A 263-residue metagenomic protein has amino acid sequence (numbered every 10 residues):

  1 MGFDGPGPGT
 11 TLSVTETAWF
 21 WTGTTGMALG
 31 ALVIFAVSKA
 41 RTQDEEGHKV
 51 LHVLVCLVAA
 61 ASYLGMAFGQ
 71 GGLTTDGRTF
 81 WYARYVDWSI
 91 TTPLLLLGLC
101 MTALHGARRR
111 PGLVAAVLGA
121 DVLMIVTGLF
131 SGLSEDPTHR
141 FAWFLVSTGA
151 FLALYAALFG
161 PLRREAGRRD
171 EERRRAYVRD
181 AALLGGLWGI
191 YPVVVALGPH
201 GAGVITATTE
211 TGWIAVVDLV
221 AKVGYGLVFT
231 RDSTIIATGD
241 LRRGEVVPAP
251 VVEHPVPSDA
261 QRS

Functional and structural regions predicted by a protein language model:
M1-V86, P93-S263: Polytopic alpha-helical membrane-helix bundles and their juxtamembrane interface segments in multi-pass membrane
